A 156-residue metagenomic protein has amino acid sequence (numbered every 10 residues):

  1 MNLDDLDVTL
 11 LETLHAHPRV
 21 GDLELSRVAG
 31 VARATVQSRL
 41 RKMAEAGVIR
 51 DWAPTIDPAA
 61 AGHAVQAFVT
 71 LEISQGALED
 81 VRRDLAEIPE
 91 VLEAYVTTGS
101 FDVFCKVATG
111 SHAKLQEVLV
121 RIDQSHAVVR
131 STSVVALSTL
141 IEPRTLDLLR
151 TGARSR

Functional and structural regions predicted by a protein language model:
M1-R156: A compositional/biophysical signature of low hydrophobicity enriched in polar/charged and small residues
